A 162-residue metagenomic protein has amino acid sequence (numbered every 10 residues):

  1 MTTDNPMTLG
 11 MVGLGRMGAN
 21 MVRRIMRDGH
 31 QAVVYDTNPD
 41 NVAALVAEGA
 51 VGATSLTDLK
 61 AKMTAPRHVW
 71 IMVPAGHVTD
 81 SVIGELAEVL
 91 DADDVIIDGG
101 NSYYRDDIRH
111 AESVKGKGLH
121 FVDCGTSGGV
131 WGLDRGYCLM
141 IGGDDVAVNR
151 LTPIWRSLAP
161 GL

Functional and structural regions predicted by a protein language model:
M1-R67, D93, V130-W131: NAD(P)+-binding Rossmann beta1-loop-alpha1 motif at the extreme N-terminus of oxidoreductases
T8-M11, I96, F121, M140: Short glycine-aspartate micro-motif
G13, V34, I71-P74, D98-G99 (+1 more regions): Small/polar loops that bind or transfer phosphate-bearing groups
R23, R27-H30, A47-V51, A61 (+6 more regions): Generic secondary-structure signature for well-ordered alpha-helical cores
L56-V122: Rossmann-fold NAD(P) dinucleotide-binding segment
V82, Y103-L162: Rossmann-fold dinucleotide-binding core
